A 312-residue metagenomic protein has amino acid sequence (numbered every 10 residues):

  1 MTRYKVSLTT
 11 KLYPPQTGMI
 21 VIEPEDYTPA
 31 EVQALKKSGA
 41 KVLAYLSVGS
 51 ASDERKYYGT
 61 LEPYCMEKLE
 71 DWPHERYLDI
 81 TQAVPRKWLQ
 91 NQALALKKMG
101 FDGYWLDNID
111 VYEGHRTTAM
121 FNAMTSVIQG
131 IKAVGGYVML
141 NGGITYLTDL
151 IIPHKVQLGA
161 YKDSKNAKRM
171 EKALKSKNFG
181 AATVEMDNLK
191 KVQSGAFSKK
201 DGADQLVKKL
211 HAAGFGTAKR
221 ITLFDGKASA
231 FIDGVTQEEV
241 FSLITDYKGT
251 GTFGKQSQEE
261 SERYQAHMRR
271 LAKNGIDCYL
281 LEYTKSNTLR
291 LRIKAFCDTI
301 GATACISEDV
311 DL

Functional and structural regions predicted by a protein language model:
M1-I152, A173-N178, K208, A212 (+1 more regions): Glycan-processing catalytic domains of CAZymes
I152-A160: Short glycine-/aliphatic-rich beta-strand segments at the starts of folded cytosolic domains
Q157, K191-S194, G234: A short beta-strand motif that forms the metal-chelation/ATP-contact edge of phosphoryl-transfer active sites
G159, G195, L281-E282: Glycine- and other small-residue-rich loops at beta-strand/loop junctions that grip anionic moieties
K162-I221: Extracytoplasmic
